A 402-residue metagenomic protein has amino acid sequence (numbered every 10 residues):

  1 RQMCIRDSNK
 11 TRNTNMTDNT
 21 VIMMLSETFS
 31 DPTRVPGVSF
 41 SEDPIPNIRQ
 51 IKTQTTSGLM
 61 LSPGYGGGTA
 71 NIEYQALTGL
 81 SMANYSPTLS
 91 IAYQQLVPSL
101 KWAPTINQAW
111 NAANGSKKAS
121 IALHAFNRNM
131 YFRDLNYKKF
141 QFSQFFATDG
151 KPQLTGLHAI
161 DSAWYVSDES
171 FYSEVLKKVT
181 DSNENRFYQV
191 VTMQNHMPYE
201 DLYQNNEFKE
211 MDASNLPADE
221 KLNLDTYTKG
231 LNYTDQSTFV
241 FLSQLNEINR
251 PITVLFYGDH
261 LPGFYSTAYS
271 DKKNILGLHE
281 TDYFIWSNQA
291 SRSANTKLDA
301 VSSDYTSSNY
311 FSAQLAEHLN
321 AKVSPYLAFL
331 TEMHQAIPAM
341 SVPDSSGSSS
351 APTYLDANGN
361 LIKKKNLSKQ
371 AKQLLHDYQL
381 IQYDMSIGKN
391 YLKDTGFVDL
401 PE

Functional and structural regions predicted by a protein language model:
R1-I5: Short, small-residue-biased leader/transition segments that mark boundaries at the very start of proteins
T11-N15, L25-S26, D31-E402: Solvent-exposed soluble domains appended to multi-pass membrane proteins
I22: Segments forming glycine/polar-rich beta-alpha architectures that bind adenosine-containing cofactors
